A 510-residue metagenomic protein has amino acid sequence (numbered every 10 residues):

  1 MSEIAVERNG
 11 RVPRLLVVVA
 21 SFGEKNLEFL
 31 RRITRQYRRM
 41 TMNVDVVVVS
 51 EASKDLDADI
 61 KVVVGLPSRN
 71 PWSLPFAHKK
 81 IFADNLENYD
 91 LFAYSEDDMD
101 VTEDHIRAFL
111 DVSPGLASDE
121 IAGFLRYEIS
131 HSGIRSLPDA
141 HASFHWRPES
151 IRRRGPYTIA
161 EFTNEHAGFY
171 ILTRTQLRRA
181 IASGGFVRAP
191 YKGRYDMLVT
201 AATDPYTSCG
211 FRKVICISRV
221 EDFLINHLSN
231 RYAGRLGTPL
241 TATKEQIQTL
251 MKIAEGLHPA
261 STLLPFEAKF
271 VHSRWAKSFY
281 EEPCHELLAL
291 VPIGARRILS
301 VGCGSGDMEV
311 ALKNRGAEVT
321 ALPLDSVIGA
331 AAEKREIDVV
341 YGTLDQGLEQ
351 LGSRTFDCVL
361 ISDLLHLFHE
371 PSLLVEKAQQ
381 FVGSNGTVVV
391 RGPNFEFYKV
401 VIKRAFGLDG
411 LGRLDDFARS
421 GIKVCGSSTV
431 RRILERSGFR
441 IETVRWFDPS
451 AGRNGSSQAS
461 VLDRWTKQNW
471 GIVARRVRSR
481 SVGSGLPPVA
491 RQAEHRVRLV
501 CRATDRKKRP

Functional and structural regions predicted by a protein language model:
M1-R35: N-proximal low-complexity "stem/linker" segments adjacent to membrane-targeting elements
R32-V44: Short, acidic, metal-binding catalytic loop of nucleotide-sugar glycosyltransferases
K54-D90: Active-site-proximal specificity loops/subdomain of glycosyltransferases
Y89-D100: Short beta-strand-to-loop acidic/aromatic patch adjacent to the donor-nucleotide binding site
A108-V187: Conserved catalytic core of nucleotide-sugar-dependent glycosyltransferases
G184-R274: C-terminal catalytic/acceptor-binding lobe
T262-R354, C358, V375, E494-L499 (+1 more regions): Conserved N-terminal segment of class I S-adenosyl-L-methionine
H369-K377, T387-T504: S-adenosyl-L-methionine-dependent methyltransferase catalytic module, highlighting the catalytic core
